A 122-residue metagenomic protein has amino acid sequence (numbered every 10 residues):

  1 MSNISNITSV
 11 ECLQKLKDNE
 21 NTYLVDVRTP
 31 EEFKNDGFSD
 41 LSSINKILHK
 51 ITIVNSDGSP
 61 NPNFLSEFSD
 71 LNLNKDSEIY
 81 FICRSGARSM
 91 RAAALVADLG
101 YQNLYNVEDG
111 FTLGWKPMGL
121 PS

Functional and structural regions predicted by a protein language model:
M1-Y23, P30-E78, A87-S122: Rhodanese-like catalytic fold shared by cysteine-dependent sulfurtransferases and DSP/PTP-type phosphatases
F81-I82: Short, surface-exposed ligand- or partner-binding patches at beta-edge/loop junctions that are enriched in aromatics
